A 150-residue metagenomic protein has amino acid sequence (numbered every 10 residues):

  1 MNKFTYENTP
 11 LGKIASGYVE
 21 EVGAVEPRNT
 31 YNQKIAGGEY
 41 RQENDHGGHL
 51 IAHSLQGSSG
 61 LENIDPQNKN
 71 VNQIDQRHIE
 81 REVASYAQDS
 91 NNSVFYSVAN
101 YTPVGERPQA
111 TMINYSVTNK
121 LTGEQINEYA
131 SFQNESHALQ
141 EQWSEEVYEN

Functional and structural regions predicted by a protein language model:
N2-N150: Domain-level detector of nuclease and nuclease-like folds in predominantly extracellular/periplasmic contexts
